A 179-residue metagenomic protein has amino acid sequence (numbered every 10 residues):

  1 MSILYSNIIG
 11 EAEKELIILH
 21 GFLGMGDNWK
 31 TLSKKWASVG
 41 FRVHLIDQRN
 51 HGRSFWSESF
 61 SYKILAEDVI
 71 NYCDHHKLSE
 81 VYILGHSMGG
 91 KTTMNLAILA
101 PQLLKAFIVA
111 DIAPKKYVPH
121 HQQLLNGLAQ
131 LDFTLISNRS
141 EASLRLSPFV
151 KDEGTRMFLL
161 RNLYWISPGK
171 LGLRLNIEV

Functional and structural regions predicted by a protein language model:
M1-I17, S38-F41, L78-S79: Alpha/beta-hydrolase fold catalytic core
E13, G21-G24, S87: Active-site glycine-rich loops that stabilize anionic/oxyanionic intermediates across multiple enzyme folds
I18-G21, L45: Structural cue for short, hydrophobic secondary-structure segments
L23, Q48-G52, P114: Alpha/beta-hydrolase active-site loop signature
L23-T31, V43: Serine-hydrolase catalytic-loop signature spanning alpha/beta hydrolases and amidase-signature enzymes
S33-S38, R42-L84, M88: Active-site loop/oxyanion-hole signature of alpha/beta-hydrolase fold enzymes
M94-L99, L103-S137: Flexible "cap/lid" loop of the alpha/beta hydrolase fold
T134-V179: Conserved alpha/beta-hydrolase catalytic His-Asp/Glu region
